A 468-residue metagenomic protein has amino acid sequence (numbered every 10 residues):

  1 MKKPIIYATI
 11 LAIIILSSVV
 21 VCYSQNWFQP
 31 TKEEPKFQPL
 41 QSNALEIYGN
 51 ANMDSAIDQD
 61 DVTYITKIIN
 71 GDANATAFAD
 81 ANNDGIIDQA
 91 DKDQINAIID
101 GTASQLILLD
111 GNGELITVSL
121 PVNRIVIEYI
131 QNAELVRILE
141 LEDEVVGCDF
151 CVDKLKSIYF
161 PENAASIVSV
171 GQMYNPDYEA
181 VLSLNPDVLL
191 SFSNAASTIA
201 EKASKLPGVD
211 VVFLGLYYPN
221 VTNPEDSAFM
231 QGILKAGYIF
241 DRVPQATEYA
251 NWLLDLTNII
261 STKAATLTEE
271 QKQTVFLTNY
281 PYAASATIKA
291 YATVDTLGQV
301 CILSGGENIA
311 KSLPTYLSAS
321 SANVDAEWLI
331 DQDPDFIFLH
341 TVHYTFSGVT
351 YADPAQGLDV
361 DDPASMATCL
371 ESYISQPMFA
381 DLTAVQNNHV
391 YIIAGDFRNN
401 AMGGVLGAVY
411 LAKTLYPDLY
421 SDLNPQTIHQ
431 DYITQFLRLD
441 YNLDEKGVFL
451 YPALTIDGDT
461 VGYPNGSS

Functional and structural regions predicted by a protein language model:
M1-K32: Secretory targeting signatures
C22, F28-E46, N50-S55, F78-E134 (+2 more regions): Bacterial Sec-exported substrate-binding components of ABC uptake systems
G111-G113, I167-E179, P314-A326: Short helix-initiation/N-cap motifs at beta->coil->alpha
I127-N194, V209, I309: A short, structured surface patch at a secondary-structure boundary
Q131-E134, C151-K154, N175, V188-L190 (+6 more regions): Solvent-exposed loop/turn segments at secondary-structure junctions within structured extracellular/periplasmic domains
D153-K154, K289-A319: Alpha-helical, coiled-coil/dimerization segments enriched in small aliphatic residues
N223-T247, N251, D255-T262, F346-S467: Structured C-terminal subdomain patch of bacterial secreted/periplasmic proteins
K311-L317, N323-E327, D333-V360: Pocket-lining segment of extracytoplasmic ligand-binding domains
